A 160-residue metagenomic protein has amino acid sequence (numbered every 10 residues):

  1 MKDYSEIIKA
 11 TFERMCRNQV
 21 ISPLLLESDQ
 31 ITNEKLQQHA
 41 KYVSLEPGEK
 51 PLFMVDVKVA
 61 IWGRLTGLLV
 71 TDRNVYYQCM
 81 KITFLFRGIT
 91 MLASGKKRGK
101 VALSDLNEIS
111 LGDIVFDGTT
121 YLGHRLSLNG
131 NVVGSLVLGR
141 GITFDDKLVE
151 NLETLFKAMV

Functional and structural regions predicted by a protein language model:
M1-D56: N-terminal domain-onset segments
K2-M15, L26, I31, Y76-V160: Acidic, Ser/Thr- and proline-rich intrinsically disordered linker/docking segments of eukaryotic scaffolds
G48-L52, I61, L106-S110, I114: A broad structural signal for short, well-ordered beta-strand segments within beta-sheet-rich domains
V57-V59, L65-T66: Beta-strand elements of modular eukaryotic interaction domains
W62-G63, T120: Short, flexible loop/turn motifs enriched in small residues
T71-D72: Short loop/turn segments that connect beta-strands within the blades of beta-propeller domains, predominantly WD40
